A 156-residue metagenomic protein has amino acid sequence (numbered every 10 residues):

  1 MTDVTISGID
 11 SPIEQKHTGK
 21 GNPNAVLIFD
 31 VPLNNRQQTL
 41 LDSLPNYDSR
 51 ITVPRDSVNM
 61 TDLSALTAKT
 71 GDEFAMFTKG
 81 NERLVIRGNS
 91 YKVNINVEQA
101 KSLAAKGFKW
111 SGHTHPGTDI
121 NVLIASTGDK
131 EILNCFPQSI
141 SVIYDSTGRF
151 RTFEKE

Functional and structural regions predicted by a protein language model:
T2-R36, N94-E156: Active-site-proximal loop/helix of nucleotide/amide-processing enzymes and allied scaffolds
A25-V53: Short, compositionally biased leader-like segments
N46-L66, N121, T127-G128: Charged, amphipathic alpha-helical segments
R55, N89-E98: Surface-exposed ligand/attachment interfaces on beta-rich extracellular proteins
T67-G71: A short catalytic or substrate-binding loop motif that flags glycine-/basic-rich loops and adjacent residues that bind
E73-N81, I140-I143: Short beta-strand scaffold segments in enzyme catalytic cores
T78-K92: Acidic/glycine-enriched edge-of-secondary-structure segments
